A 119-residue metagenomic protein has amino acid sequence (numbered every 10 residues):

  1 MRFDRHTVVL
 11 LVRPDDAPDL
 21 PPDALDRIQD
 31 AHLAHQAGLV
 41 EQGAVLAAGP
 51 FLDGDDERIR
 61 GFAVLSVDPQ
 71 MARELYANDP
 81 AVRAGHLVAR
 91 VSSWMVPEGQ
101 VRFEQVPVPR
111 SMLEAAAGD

Functional and structural regions predicted by a protein language model:
M1-D119: Conserved, structured core segments of small domains
